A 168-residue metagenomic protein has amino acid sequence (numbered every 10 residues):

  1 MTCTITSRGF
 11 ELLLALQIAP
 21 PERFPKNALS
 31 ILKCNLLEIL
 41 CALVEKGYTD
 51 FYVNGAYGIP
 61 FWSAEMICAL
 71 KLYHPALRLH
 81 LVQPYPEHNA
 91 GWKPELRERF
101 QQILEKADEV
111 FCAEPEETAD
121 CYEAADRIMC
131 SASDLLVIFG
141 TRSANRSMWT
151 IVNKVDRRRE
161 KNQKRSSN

Functional and structural regions predicted by a protein language model:
T2-N168: Acidic/glycine-enriched connector segments
